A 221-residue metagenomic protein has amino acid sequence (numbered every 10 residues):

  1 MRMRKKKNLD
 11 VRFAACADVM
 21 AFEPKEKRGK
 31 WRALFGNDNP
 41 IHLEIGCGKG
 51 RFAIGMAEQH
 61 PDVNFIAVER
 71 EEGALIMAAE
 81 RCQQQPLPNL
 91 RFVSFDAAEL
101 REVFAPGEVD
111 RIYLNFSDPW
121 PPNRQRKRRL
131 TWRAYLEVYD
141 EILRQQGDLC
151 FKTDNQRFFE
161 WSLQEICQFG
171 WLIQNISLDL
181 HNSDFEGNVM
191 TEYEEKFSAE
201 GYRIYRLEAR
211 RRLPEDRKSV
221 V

Functional and structural regions predicted by a protein language model:
M1-I41, R51-E58: S-adenosyl-L-methionine
G46-G48: Class I SAM-dependent methyltransferase "Motif I" SAM/SAH-binding loop
E71: Conserved SAM/SAH-binding beta-strand->alpha-helix loop
L75-M77, F159: Short alpha-helix immediately C-terminal to the canonical SAM-binding loop
E80-P106: S-adenosyl-L-methionine
T131-Q145: A short glycine-rich, Lys/Arg-flanked "PGG" loop and its adjoining helix->strand segment in the class I
Q146-T153: Conserved beta-strand signature within the Rossmann-like core of class I S-adenosyl-L-methionine
F158, S162, F169-K218: Class I S-adenosyl-L-methionine
